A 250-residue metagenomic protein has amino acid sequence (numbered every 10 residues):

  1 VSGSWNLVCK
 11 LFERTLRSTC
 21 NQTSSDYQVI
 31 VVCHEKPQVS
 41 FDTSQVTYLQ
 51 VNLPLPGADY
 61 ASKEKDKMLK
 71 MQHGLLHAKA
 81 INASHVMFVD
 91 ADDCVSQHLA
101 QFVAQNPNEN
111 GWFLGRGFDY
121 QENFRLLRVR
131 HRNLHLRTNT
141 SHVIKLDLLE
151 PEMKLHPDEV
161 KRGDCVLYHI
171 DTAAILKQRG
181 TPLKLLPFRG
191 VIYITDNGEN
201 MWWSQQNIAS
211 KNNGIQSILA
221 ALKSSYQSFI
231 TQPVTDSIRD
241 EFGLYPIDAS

Functional and structural regions predicted by a protein language model:
V1-K10, A58-K65, P157-C165: Short, flexible/disordered intra-domain loops and linkers
V8-D26: Short, acidic, metal-binding catalytic loop of nucleotide-sugar glycosyltransferases
T19, C33-P37, A91: Conserved short acidic donor-positioning loop in nucleotide-sugar-dependent glycosyltransferases
E35-A83: Active-site-proximal specificity loops/subdomain of glycosyltransferases
I81-C94: Short beta-strand-to-loop acidic/aromatic patch adjacent to the donor-nucleotide binding site
A83, N108-N110, T181: Short, high-confidence coil segments that cap the C-terminus of an alpha-helix and link into the following beta-strand
S96-C165: Conserved catalytic core of nucleotide-sugar-dependent glycosyltransferases
P157-S250: C-terminal catalytic/acceptor-binding lobe
